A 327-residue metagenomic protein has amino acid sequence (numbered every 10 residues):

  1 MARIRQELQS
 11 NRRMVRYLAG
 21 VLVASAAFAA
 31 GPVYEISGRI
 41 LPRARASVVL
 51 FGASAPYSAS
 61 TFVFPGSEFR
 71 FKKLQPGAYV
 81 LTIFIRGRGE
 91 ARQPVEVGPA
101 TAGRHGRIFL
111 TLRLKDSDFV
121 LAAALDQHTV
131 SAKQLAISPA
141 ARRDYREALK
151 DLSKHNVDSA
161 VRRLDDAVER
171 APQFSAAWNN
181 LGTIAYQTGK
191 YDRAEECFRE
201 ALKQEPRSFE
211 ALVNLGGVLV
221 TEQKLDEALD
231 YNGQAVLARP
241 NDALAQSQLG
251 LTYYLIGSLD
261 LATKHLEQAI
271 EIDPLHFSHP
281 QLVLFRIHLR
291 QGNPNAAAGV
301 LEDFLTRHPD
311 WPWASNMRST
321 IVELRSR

Functional and structural regions predicted by a protein language model:
A30, T61, R86-T111: Structured interaction patches on ligand/partner-binding surfaces of diverse proteins
S54-E68: Short, acidic Ser/Thr/Gly-rich low-complexity loop/linker segments typical of extracellular and cell-surface proteins
G77-G87: A short, solvent-exposed beta-strand micro-motif common in secreted/extracellular proteins
K133-A176, N180-T183, Q187: Alpha-helical segment of the N-proximal tetratricopeptide repeat
A141, S175-A176, F209-E210, A243-L244 (+2 more regions): Helix-start (N-cap) detector for alpha-helical repeat units in TPR-like alpha-solenoids, especially tetratricopeptide
S153-R163, Q187-E200, T221-Q234, I256-Q268 (+2 more regions): Structural signature of tandem alpha-helical TPR/SEL1-like repeats, specifically the intra-repeat loop/turn
R170, Q204, A238, I272-D273 (+1 more regions): Structural marker of alpha-solenoid helical repeat scaffolds
N180, N214, Q248, V283 (+1 more regions): Canonical tetratricopeptide repeat
